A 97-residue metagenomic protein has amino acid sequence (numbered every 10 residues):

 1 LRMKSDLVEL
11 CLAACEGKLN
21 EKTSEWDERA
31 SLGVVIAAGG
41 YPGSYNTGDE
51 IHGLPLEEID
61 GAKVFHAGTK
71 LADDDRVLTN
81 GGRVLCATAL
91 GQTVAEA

Functional and structural regions predicted by a protein language model:
L1-I59, A72: Active-site "cap" helix and flanking loop/linker of ATP-utilizing ligase/carboxylase catalytic domains
E57-E96: Internal helix-turn-beta structural module
